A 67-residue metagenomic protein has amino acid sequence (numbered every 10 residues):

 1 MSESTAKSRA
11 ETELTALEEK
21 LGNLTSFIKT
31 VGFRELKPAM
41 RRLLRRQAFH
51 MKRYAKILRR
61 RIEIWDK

Functional and structural regions predicted by a protein language model:
S2-K67: Extended, charge-rich alpha-helical interface modules
